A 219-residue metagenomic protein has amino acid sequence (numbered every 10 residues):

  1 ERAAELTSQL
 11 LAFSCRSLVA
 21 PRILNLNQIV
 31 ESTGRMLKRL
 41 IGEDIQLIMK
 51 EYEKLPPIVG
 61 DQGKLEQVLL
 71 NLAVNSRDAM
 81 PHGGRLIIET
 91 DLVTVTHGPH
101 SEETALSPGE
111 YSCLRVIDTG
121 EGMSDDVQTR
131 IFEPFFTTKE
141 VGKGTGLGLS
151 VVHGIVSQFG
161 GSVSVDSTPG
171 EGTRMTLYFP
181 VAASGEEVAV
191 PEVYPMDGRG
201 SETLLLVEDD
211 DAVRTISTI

Functional and structural regions predicted by a protein language model:
E1-I219: Core catalytic ATP-binding domain of two-component histidine kinases
